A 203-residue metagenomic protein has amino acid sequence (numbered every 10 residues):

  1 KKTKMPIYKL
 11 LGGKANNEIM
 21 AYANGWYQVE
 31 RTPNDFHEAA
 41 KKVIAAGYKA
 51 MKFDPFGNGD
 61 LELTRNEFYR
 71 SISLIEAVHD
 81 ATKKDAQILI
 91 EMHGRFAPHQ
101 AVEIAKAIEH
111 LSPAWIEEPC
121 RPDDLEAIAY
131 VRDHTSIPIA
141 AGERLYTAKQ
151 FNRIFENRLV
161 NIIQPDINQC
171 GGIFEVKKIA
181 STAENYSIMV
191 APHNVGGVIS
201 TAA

Functional and structural regions predicted by a protein language model:
K1-L89, R95, H99-V102, K106-H110: N-terminal capping/lid subdomain adjacent to the active-site entrance of alpha/beta enzymes
K4, M51, E91, I116 (+3 more regions): Conserved, mostly hydrophobic/aromatic
E18-Y22, Y48-K52, D85-L89, P113-E117 (+3 more regions): Structural preference for beta-strand elements that scaffold enzyme active sites
M20, Q28, K42, G57 (+8 more regions): Short, surface-exposed, charged/polar-biased interaction segments
N24-Q28, D54-N58, Q87, E91-A97 (+4 more regions): Active-site beta-loop-alpha junctions enriched in small/polar residues
V29, H37, Y48-K52, V78-A81 (+4 more regions): Short, surface-exposed, polar/charged, turn-prone segments marking secondary-structure boundaries
K106, S112, D123-A203: Shared catalytic-loop signature of beta/alpha-barrel
